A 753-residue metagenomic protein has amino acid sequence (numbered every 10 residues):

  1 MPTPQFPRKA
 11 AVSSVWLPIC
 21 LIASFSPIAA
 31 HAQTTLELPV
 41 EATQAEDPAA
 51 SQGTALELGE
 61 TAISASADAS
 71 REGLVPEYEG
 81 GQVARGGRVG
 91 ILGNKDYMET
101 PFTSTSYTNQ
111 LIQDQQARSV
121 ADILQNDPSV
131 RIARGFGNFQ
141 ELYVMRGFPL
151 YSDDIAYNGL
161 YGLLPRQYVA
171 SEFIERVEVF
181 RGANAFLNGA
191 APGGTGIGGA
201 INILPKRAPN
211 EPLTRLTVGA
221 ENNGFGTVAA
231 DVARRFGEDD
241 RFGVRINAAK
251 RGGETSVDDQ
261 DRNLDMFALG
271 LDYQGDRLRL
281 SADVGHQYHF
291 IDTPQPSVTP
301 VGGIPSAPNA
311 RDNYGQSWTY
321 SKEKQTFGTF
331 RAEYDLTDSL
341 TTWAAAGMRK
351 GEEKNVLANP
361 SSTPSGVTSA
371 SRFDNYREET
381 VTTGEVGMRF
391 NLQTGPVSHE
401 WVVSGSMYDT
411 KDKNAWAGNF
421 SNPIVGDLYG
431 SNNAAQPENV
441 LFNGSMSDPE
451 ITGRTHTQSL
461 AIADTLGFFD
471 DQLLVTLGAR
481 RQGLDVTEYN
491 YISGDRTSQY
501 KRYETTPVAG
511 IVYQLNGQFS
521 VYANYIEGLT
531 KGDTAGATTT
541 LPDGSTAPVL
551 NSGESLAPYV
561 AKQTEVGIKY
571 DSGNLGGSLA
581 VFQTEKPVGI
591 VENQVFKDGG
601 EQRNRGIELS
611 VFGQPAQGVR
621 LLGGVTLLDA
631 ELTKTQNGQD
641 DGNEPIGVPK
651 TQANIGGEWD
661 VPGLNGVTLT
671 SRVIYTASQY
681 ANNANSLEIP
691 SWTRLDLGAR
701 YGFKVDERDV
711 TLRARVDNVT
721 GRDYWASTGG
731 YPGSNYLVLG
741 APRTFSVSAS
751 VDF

Functional and structural regions predicted by a protein language model:
Q52, G59-E211, V566: Acidic, small-polar-rich N-terminal luminal/periplasmic segments of exported/outer-membrane proteins
L213, A220-P294, W318-D338, R480: Transmembrane beta-barrel wall of Gram-negative outer-membrane proteins
D240-F242, R277-A282, S339-T342, P396 (+6 more regions): Repeated loop/turn-to-beta-strand initiation elements of outer-membrane beta-barrel proteins
D272, E379, S398-T410, I451-K586 (+3 more regions): Structural signature of Gram-negative outer-membrane beta-barrels, strongest in the C-terminal barrel of TonB-dependent
T329-G351, S371-Y489: Face-selective signature of the C-terminal outer-membrane beta-barrel domain
R331-D335, T341-G347, G351-N359, Y522 (+5 more regions): Membrane-embedded beta-barrel scaffold of Gram-negative outer-membrane proteins
W401, A523, T564, I646-F753: Conserved C-terminal beta-signal and adjacent last beta-strands/turns of outer-membrane beta-barrel proteins
G576, Q583-E585, D598-N683, S750-D752: Gram-negative outer-membrane beta-barrel transporters
